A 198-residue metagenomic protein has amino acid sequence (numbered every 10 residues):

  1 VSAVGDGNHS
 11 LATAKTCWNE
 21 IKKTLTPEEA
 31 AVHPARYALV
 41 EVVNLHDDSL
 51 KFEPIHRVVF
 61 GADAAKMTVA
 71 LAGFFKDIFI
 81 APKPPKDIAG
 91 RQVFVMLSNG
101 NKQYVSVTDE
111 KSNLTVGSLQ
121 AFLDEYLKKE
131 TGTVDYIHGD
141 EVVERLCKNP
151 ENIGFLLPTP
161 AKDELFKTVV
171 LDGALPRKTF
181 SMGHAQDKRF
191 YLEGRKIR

Functional and structural regions predicted by a protein language model:
V1-R198: Surface-exposed, charge/polar-rich loops and edge strands
